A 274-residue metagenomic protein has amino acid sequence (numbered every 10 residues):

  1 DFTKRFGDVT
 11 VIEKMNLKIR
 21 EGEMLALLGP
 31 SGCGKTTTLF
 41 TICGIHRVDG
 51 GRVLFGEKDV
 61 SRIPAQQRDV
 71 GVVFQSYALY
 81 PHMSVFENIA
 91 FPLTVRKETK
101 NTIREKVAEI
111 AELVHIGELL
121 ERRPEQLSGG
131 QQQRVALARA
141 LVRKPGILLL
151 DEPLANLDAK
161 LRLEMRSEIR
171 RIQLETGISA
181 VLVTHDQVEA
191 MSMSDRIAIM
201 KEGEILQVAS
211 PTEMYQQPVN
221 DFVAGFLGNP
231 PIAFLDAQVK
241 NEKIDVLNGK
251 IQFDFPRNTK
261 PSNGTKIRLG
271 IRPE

Functional and structural regions predicted by a protein language model:
M24, A65-G71, Q75-F222: ABC ATPase nucleotide-binding domains
L28-P30: The feature captures the beta-strand-to-loop junction immediately N-terminal to the Walker
T36-L39, V135: ABC ATPase nucleotide-binding domain helices that frame the ATP-binding cleft
C43: Helix-to-loop junction immediately C-terminal to a conserved catalytic motif
G51-D59: Conserved ABC transporter NBD signature motif
V219-R268: ATPase nucleotide-binding modules
